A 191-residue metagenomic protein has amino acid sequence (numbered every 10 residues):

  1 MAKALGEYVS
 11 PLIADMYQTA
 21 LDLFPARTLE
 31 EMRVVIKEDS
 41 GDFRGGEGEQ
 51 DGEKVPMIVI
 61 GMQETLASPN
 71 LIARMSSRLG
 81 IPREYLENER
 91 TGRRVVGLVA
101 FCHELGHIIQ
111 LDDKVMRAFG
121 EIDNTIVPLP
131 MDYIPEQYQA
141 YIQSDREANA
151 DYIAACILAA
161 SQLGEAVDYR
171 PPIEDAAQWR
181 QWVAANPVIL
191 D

Functional and structural regions predicted by a protein language model:
M1-A4, T28-F43: Propeptide-to-catalytic entry region of secreted or membrane-anchored zinc metalloproteases
M1-D15, A155-L158: A short, highly charged nucleic-acid-interacting micro-segment common to nuclease and nuclease-linked defense proteins
A2, G6, M57-L71, I108 (+2 more regions): Active-site-proximal or metal-binding-adjacent scaffold patches in catalytic folds
Y8-E31: Zn2+-dependent metallopeptidase catalytic core
K37-G97, L105-D112: Active-site scaffold of zinc-dependent metalloenzymes
V95, V99, L111-E147: Post-HEXXH active-site segment of zinc metalloproteases
H107, L111, V115, A155-A159: Glycine-rich, acidic and aromatic/proline-enriched surface loops and short helix-turn segments that act as binding
I134-D191: Long, well-structured alpha-helical subdomains associated with metal-dependent extracellular/ecto-lumenal hydrolases
